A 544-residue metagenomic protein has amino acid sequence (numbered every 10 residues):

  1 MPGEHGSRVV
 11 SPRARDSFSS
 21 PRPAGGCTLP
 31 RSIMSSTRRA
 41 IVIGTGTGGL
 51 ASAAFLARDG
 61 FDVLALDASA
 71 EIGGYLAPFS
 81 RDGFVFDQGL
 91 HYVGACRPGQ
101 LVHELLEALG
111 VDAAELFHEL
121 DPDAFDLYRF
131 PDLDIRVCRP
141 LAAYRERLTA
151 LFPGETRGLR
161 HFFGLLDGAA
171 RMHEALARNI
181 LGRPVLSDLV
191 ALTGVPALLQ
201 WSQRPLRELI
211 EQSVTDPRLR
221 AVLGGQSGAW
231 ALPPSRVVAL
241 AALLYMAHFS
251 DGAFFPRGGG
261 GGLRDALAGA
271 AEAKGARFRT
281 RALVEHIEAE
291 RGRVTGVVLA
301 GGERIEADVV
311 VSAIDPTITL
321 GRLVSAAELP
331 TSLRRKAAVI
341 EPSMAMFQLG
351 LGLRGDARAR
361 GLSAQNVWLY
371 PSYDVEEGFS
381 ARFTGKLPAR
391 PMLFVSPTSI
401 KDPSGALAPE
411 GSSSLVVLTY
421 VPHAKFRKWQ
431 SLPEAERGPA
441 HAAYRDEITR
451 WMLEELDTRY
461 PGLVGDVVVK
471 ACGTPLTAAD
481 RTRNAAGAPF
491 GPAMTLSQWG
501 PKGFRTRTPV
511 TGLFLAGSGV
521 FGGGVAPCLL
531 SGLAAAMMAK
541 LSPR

Functional and structural regions predicted by a protein language model:
V10, E285-P409: Mid-domain catalytic core of redox enzymes that form a hydrophobic substrate pocket/lid adjacent to a catalytic redox
S36-R171, P492-M494: N-terminal glycine-rich phosphate/pyrophosphate-binding loop and immediately adjacent elements
L90, S518-K540: A conserved FAD-binding loop/helix module that cradles the flavin
R97, A197-L206, F249-G269, R279 (+1 more regions): Short beta-strand to alpha-helix junction loop
P131-V237: Rossmann-like flavin
D216-W230, R390-F394, L453, T458-G522: A glycine-rich dinucleotide-binding beta-alpha-beta segment and adjacent secondary-structure elements that constitute
L243-V294, V298-A300: Helical element adjacent to the flavin cofactor pocket in flavoenzyme catalytic cores
R354-G473: C-terminal segments that line or cap access tunnels to active or ligand-binding sites in enzymes and enzyme-associated
